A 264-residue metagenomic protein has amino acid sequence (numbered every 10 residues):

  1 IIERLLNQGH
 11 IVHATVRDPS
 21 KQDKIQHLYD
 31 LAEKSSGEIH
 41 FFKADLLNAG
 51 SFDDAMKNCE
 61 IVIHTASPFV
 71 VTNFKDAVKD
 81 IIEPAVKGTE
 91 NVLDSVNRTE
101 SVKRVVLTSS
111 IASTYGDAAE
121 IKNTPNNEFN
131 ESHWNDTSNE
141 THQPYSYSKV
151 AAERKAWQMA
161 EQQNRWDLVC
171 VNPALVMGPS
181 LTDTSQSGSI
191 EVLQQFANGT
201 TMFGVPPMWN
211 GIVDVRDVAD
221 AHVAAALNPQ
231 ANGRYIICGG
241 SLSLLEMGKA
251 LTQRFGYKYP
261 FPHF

Functional and structural regions predicted by a protein language model:
I1-I11: Canonical Rossmann dinucleotide-binding motif of NAD(H)/NADP(H)-dependent dehydrogenases/reductases, specifically
E3, H64, P68, N73-Y145 (+1 more regions): Conserved Rossmann-fold NAD(P)-dependent oxidoreductase catalytic core, especially the SDR/UDP-sugar
P19-K87: NAD(P)H-binding glycine-rich loop region in Rossmannoid oxidoreductase-like domains and their noncatalytic homologs
S109, A152-S180: Conserved beta-loop-beta element that borders a ligand/cofactor-binding pocket
Y145-E153: Active-site YXXXK catalytic motif of short-chain dehydrogenase/reductase
Q162-W166, G178-V192, A225-Y235: Glycine/proline-rich active-site loop of Rossmann-fold NAD(P)-dependent oxidoreductases
L193-Y235: Alpha-helical substrate-binding/gating segment
A219-F264: Mid/C-terminal beta-alpha module of Rossmann-like enzyme folds, strongest in SDR-family dehydrogenases/epimerases
